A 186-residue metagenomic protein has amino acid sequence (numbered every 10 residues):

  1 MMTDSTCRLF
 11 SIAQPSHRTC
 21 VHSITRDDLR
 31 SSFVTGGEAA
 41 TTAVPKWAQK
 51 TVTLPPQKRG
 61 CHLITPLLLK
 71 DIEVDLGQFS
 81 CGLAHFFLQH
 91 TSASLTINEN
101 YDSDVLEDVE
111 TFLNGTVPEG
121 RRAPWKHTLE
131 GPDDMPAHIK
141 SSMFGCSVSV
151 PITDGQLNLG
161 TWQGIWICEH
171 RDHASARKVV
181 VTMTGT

Functional and structural regions predicted by a protein language model:
M2-T186: Active-site histidine-anchored catalytic micro-motif
